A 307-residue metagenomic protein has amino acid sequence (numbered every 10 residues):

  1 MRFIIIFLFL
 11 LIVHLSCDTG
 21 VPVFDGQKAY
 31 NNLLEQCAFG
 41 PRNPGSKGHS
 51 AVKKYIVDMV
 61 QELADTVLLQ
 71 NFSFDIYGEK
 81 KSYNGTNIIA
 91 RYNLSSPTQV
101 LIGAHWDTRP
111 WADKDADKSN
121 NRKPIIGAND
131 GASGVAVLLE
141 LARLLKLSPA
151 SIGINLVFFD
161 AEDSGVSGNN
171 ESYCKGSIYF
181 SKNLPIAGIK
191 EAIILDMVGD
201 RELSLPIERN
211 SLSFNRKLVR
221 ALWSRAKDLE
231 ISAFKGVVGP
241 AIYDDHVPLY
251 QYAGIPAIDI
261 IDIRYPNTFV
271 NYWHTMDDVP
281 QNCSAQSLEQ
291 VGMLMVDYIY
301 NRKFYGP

Functional and structural regions predicted by a protein language model:
M1-I4: Positively charged n-region of N-terminal signal peptides that target proteins for export
L11-F24: Bacterial Sec-dependent signal peptides at the C-terminal "C-region" and cleavage site
G20-V23, A38-K47, D75-E79, N121-G131 (+5 more regions): Second-shell loop/turn segments in exported
N31-S95: A non-catalytic alpha/beta surface segment that caps or lines the substrate-entry region of metallo-dependent hydrolase
N43-P44, S73-D75, L94-S96, W106-P110 (+5 more regions): Solvent-exposed loop/turn segments at secondary-structure junctions within structured extracellular/periplasmic domains
N71, R201-P307: Active-site-adjacent substrate-binding region of metalloamidase/peptidase-like peptide-processing proteins
I89, Q99-G103, G127, N155-F158 (+3 more regions): Structural recognition of the beta-strand scaffold that forms the well-ordered cores of secreted hydrolase catalytic
R122-K217, A241, D245-H246: Acidic/histidine-rich catalytic neighborhood of metal-dependent amide-processing enzymes
